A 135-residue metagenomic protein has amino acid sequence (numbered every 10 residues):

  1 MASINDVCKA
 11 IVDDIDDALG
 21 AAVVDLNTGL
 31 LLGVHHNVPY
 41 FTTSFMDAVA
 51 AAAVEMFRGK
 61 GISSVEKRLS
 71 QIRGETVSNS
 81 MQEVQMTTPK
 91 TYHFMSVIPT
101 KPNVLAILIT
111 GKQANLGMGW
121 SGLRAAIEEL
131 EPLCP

Functional and structural regions predicted by a protein language model:
M1-P135: Non-catalytic interaction/Regulatory regions outside core domains
